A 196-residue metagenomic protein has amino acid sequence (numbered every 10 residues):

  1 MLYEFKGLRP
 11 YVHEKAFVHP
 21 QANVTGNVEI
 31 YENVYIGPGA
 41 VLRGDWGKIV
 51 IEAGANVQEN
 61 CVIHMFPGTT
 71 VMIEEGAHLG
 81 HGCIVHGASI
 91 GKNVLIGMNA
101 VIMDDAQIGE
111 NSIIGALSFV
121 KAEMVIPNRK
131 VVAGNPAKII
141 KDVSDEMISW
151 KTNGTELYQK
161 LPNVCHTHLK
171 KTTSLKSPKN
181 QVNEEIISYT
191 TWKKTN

Functional and structural regions predicted by a protein language model:
M1-Y11, D45, A53, E59-C61 (+3 more regions): Glycine-rich hexapeptide-repeat left-handed beta-helix
G7, V12-M65: A positional/architectural concept
